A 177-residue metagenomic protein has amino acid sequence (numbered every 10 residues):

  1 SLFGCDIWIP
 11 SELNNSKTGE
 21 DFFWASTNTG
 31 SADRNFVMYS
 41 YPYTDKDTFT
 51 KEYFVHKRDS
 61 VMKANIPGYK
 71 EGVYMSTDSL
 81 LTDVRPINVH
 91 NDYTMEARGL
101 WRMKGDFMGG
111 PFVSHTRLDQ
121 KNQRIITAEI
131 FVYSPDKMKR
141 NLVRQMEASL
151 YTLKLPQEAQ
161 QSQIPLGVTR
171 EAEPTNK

Functional and structural regions predicted by a protein language model:
S1, L13, I125-K177: Surface-exposed amphipathic alpha-helical segments
L2-W8: N-terminal helix-cap/turn-to-beta initiation motif at the start of protein domains
I7, V55, V143-E147: Conserved structured core elements
P10-P67: Secretory pathway targeting signatures of secreted, lumenal, and periplasmic proteins
G30, Y41-T44, W101, I130-D136: Short, flexible beta-strand-to-coil junctions
R34-F36, Y93-E96, Q123-I130: Glycine-rich, often proline-containing surface loops adjacent to acidic residues and nearby aromatics that form
R34-V37, F107-M108, M138-L142: A short, polar/proline- and glycine-enriched secondary-structure boundary/capping micro-motif
N65-N122, K137, Y151, R170-N176: Signature of long, low-cysteine stretches enriched in small and polar/charged residues
